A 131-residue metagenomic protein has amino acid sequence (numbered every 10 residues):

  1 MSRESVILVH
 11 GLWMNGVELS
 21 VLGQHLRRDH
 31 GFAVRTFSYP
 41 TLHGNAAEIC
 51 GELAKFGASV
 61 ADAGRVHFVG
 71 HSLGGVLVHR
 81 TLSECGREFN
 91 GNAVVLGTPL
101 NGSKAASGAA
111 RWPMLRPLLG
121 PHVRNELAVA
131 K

Functional and structural regions predicted by a protein language model:
M1-S5: Proline/glycine-enriched tight loop/beta-turn segments at coil->beta junctions that connect or precede beta-strands
V6-L12, G16-V17, L26-R27, F32-K131: Serine-dependent carboxylesterase/thioesterase catalytic core of lipase-like alpha/beta-hydrolase/SGNH enzymes
